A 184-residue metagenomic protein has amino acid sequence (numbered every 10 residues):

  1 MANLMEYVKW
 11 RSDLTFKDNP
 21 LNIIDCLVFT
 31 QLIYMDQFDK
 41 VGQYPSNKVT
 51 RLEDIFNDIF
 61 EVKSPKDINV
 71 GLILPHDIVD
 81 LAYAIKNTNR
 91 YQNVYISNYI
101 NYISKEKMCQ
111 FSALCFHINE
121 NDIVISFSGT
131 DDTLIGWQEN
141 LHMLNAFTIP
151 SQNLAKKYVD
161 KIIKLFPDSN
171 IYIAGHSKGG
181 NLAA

Functional and structural regions predicted by a protein language model:
M1-A174, N181-A184: Non-catalytic, mobile gating and regulatory segments of ester bond hydrolases
